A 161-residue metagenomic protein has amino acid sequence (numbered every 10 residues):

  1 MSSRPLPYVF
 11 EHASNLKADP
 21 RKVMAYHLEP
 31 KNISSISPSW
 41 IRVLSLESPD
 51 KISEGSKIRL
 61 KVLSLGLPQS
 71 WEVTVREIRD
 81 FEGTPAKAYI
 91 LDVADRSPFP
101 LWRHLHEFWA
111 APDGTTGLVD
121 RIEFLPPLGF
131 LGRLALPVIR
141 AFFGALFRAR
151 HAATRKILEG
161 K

Functional and structural regions predicted by a protein language model:
M1-S53: Hydrophobic ligand-binding cavity/cleft-lining segments
P5-V9, G55, P68, L101 (+1 more regions): A general secondary-structure signal for short beta-strands and their flanking turns/coil in non-transmembrane regions
K22-H27, I33, I58, V75 (+2 more regions): Hydrophobic pocket/interface hotspot
R42, R59, Y89, G117-V119: General beta-strand recognition
I52-L60: Short coil-to-beta transition motif at edge beta-strands of beta-rich domains
L63-T115, E123-L125, G160: Hydrophobic-ligand binding "helix-grip"
L125-K161: A conserved amphipathic terminal alpha-helix motif
